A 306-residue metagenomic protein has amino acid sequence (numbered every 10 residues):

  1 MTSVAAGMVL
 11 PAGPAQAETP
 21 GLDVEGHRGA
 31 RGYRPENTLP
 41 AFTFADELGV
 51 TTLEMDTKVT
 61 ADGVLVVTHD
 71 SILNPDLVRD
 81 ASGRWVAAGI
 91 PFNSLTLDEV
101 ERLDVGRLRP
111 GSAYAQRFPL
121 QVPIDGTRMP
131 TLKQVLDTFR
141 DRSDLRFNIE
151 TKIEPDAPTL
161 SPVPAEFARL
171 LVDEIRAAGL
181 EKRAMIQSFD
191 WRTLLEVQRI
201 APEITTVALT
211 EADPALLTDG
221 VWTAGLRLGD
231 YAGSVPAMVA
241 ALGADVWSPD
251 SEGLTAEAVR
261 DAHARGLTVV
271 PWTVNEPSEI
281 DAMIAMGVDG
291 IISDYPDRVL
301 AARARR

Functional and structural regions predicted by a protein language model:
A6-R306: Phosphate-group recognition and catalysis centered on beta-loop-alpha active-site segments
